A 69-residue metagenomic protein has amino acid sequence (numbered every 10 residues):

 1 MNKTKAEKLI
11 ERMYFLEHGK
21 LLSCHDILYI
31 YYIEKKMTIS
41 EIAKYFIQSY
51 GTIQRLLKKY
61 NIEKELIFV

Functional and structural regions predicted by a protein language model:
M1-L16: Basic, low-complexity segments
H18-M37: Short, amphipathic alpha-helical "recognition" segments used to contact nucleic acids or chromatin
Y29, S40, Q54: Residues within the helices of the helix-turn-helix
E41-F46: Short alpha-helical "recognition helix" segments of helix-turn-helix
S49-T52: Short coil turns linking two alpha-helices in DNA-binding domains
L57: DNA major-groove recognition helix of helix-turn-helix
I62-V69: Short Lys/Arg-enriched helix C-cap and helix-to-coil transition segments that create basic nucleic-acid-contact patches
